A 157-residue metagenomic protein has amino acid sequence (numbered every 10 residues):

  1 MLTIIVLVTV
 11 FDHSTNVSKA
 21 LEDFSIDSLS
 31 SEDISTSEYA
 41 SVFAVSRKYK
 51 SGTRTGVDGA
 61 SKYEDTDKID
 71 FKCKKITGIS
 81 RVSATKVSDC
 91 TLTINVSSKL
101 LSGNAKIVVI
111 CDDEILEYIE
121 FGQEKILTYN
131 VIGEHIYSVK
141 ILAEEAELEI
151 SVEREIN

Functional and structural regions predicted by a protein language model:
M1-T15: Sec-dependent N-terminal signal peptides of Gram-positive bacterial secreted proteins and lipoproteins
K19-T85: Transition segment at domain starts
K75-T77, S98-S102, D113, A143-E145: Beta-strand elements of well-folded, non-transmembrane domains
T77-S80, C90-T93, L101-A105: Primarily extracytoplasmic ectodomains and periplasmic/lumenal surface modules that are beta-strand-rich
V82-S83, K125-I132: Exposed aromatic-hydrophobic patches
C90-V96, Y129-L148, E153-E155: Noncatalytic modules at the cell exterior or secretory-pathway interfaces, chiefly beta-strand-rich lectin/adhesion
L100-E117, V152: Short, surface-exposed beta-strand/strand-loop-strand elements in extracellular ectodomains
F121-Q123: Charged low-complexity "KEKE/polyampholyte" interaction tracts
